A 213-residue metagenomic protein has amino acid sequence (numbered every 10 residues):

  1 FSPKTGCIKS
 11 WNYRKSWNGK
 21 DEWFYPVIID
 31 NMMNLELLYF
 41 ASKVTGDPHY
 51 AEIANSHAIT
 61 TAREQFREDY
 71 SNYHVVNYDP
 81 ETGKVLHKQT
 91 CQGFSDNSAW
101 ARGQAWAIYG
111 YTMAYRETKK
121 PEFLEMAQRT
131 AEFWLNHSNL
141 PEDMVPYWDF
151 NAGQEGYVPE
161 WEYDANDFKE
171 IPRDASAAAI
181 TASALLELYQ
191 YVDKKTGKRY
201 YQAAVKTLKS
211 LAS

Functional and structural regions predicted by a protein language model:
F1-S213: Glycan-recognition and catalytic cores of secretory/periplasmic carbohydrate-active enzymes
